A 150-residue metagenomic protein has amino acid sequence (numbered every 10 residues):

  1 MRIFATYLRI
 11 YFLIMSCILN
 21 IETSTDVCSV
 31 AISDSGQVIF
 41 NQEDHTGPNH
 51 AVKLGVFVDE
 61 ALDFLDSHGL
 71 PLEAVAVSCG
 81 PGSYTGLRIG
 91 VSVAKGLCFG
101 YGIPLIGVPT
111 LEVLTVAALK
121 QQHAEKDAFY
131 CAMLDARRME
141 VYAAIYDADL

Functional and structural regions predicted by a protein language model:
R2-L13, Q37, T46-N49, P104-L150: Surface "functional belts" at beta-alpha junctions
M15-C79: N-terminal beta-alpha supersecondary unit
N20, H50, Y84, C98-Y101 (+2 more regions): Aromatic side chains
D26, G80-P81, A136-M139: Short glycine-rich anion-binding loops that position phosphate/pyrophosphate groups of nucleotides and phosphorylated
K53-V56, S92, V113: Short amphipathic alpha-helical face segments that pack within enzyme cores and frequently flank/anchor catalytic
A61-L65, G100, A118: Stable alpha-helical structural segments in soluble proteins, enriched in small hydrophobic residues
A76-T110: DPxDG-like acidic metal-binding loop motif
